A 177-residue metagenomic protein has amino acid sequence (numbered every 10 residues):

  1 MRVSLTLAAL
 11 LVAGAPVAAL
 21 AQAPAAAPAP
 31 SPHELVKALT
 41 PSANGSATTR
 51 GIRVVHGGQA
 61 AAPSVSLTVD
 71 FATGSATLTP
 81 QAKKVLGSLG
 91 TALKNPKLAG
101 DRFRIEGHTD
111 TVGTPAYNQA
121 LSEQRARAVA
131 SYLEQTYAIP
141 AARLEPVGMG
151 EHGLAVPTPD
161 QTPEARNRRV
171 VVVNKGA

Functional and structural regions predicted by a protein language model:
M1-A61: N-terminal targeting leaders that direct proteins to extracytoplasmic destinations
A18, G100, P140-A142: Secondary-structure boundary/capping positions in well-ordered alpha/beta enzyme cores
P30, G74, D160-Q161: Glycine-centered loop/turn motifs
G58-P63, K97-L98, P163-R166: Extracellular/periplasmic catalytic domains that process cell-envelope and extracellular macromolecules
A62-G74: Acidic/histidine-rich, surface-exposed loop or edge segments in extracytoplasmic proteins
V69, D101-F103, L144, V170: Conserved beta-strand core positions
F71-E106, S131-Q135, K175-A177: Periplasmic peptidoglycan-binding/anchoring modules of Gram-negative envelope and division proteins
H108-A177: Periplasmic OmpA-like peptidoglycan-binding domain that tethers envelope proteins to the cell wall
